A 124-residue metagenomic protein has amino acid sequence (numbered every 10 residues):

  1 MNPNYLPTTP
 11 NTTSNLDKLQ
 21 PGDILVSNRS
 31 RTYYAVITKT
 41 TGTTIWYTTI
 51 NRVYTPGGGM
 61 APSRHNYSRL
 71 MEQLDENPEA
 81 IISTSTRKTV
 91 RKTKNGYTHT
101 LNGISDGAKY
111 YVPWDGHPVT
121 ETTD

Functional and structural regions predicted by a protein language model:
M1-Q20, L25, S30-T32: Mixed-charge, Lys/Arg-rich low-complexity intrinsically disordered regions
N2-L6, T55-D124: Intrinsically disordered, low-complexity, charged/polar segments
T13, T43, I82-T84: Intrinsically disordered, low-complexity segments enriched in Ser/Pro/Gly/Ala and basic residues
T32-G42: Short beta-strand-centered aromatic/proline hotspots
V36-I37, T49, H117: Enriched - but not universal
K39, N51, G59-A61: General "foldedness" signal
T43-N51: Short, solvent-exposed secondary-structure boundary/capping segments
